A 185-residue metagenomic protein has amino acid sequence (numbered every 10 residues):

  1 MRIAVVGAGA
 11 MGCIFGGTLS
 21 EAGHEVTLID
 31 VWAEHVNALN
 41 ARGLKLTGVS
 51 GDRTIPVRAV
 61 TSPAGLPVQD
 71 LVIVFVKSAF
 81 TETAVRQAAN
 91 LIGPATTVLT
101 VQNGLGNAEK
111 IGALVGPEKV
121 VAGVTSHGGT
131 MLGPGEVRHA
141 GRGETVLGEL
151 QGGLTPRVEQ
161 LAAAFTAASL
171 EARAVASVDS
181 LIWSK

Functional and structural regions predicted by a protein language model:
M1-G48: NAD(P)+-binding Rossmann beta1-loop-alpha1 motif at the extreme N-terminus of oxidoreductases
G17-S20, N40, A89, G112 (+2 more regions): Class I S-adenosyl-L-methionine
E25, K45, R58, K119-V121 (+1 more regions): Conserved beta-strand segments of alpha/beta enzyme cores
I29, R53-E136: Rossmann-like NAD(P)(H) cofactor-binding subdomain of soluble oxidoreductases
E34-A38, A108, T155: Short, charged/polar "capping" segments at the starts of alpha-helices and the immediately preceding loops
V49-R53, L150: Active-site-adjacent segment of FAD-dependent monooxygenases/related oxidoreductases
L91, L114-K119, G123, L132-S184: Internal alpha-helical scaffold of NAD(P)-dependent oxidoreductase catalytic cores
